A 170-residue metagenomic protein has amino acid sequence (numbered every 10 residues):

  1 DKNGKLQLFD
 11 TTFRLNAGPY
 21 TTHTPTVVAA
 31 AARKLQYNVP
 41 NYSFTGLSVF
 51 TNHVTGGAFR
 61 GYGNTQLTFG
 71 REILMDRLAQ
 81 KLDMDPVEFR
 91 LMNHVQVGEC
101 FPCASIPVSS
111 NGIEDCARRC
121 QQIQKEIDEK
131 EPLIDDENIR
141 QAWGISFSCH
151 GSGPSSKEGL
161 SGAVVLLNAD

Functional and structural regions predicted by a protein language model:
D1-L74, C149-L160: Glycine-rich loop/linker segments at domain edges
K2-K5, T11, G18, F44 (+3 more regions): Generic secondary-structure signature for well-ordered alpha-helical cores
K5-L8, Q36, P86-E88, A142-G144: Beta-sheet entry/capping signal
K34, V54, Q66-L74, M84 (+2 more regions): Generic recognition of stable, solvent-exposed alpha-helical segments in well-folded globular domains
F59-C100, L167-A169: Long hydrophobic segments that form regular secondary structure
H94-D170: Helix-loop-helix junctions that connect adjacent transmembrane helices in secondary transporters/permeases, recognized
